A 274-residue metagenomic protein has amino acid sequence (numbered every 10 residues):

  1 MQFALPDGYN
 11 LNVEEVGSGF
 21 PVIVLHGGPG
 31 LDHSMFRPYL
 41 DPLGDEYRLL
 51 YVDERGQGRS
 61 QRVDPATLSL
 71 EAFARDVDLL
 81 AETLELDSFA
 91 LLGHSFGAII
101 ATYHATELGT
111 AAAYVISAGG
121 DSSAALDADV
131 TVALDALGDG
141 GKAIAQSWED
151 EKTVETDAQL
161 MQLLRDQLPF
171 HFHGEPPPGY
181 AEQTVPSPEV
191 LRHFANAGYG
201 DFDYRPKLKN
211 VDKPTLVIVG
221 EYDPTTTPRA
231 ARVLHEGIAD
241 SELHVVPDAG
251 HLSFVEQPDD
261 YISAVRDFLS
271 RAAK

Functional and structural regions predicted by a protein language model:
L5-A66: Conserved HGGG/HGGXW glycine-rich cap/lid loop of the alpha/beta-hydrolase fold
D41, Y51-F96, S263: Active-site loop/oxyanion-hole signature of alpha/beta-hydrolase fold enzymes
D87-D129: Conserved hydrolase catalytic core segment
Y114-D150: Flexible "cap/lid" loop of the alpha/beta hydrolase fold
E149-A197: Conserved alpha/beta-hydrolase catalytic His-Asp/Glu region
V211, V217-V219: Short beta-strand/loop motif that positions the catalytic acidic residue of the alpha/beta-hydrolase fold
Y222-T226: Acidic catalytic loop of the alpha/beta-hydrolase fold
S241-K274: Catalytic active-site module of serine/aspartate enzymes centered on a nucleophile-bearing elbow/loop
